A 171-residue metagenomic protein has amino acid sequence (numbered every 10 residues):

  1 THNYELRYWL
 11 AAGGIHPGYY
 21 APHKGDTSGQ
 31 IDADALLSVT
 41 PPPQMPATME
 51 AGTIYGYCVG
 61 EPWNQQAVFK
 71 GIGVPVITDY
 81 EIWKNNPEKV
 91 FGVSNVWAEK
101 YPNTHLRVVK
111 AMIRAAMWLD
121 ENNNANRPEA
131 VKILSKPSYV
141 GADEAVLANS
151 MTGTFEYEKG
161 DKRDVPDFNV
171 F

Functional and structural regions predicted by a protein language model:
T1-A11, K84-E88: Extracytoplasmic ligand-binding site segments that recognize negatively charged/polar headgroups
L10-Y20: A short alpha->loop->secondary-structure connector
A11, Q66-Y80: Ligand-binding "clamshell"
Y20-E50, P62: Short helix-initiation/N-cap motifs at beta->coil->alpha
M45, E50-V59, G71-G73: Alpha-to-beta junction loops
G73, P87-V96: Small-molecule pocket liners
E99-F171: Secondary-structure end/capping motifs
